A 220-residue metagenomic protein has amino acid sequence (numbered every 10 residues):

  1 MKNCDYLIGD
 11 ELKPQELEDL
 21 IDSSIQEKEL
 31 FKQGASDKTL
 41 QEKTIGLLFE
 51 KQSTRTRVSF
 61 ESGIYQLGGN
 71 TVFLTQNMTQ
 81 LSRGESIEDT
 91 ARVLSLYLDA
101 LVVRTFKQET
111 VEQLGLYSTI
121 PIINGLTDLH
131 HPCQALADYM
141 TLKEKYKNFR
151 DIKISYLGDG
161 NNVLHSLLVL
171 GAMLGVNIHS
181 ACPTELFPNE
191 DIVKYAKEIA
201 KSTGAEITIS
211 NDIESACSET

Functional and structural regions predicted by a protein language model:
M1-V58, S62, H130: Positively charged, low-complexity intrinsically disordered leader regions
D5, N70, P121, N177 (+1 more regions): Conserved beta-strand segments of alpha/beta enzyme cores
P14, L129-P132, E214-S218: A short acidic, often aromatic-flanked loop/helix-cap motif at beta-alpha or helix-coil junctions that lines enzyme
S24, L98, S118, S218-T220: Short, well-ordered alpha-helix to beta-strand connector turns
I25-E29, Y139-E144: Generic structural signal for well-ordered alpha-helical scaffold segments
K38-K143: Phosphate/diphosphate ligand-binding glycine-rich loop within oxidoreductases
E50-G63, E144-T220: Glycine-rich phosphate/diphosphate-binding loop of Rossmann-like nucleotide-binding domains
